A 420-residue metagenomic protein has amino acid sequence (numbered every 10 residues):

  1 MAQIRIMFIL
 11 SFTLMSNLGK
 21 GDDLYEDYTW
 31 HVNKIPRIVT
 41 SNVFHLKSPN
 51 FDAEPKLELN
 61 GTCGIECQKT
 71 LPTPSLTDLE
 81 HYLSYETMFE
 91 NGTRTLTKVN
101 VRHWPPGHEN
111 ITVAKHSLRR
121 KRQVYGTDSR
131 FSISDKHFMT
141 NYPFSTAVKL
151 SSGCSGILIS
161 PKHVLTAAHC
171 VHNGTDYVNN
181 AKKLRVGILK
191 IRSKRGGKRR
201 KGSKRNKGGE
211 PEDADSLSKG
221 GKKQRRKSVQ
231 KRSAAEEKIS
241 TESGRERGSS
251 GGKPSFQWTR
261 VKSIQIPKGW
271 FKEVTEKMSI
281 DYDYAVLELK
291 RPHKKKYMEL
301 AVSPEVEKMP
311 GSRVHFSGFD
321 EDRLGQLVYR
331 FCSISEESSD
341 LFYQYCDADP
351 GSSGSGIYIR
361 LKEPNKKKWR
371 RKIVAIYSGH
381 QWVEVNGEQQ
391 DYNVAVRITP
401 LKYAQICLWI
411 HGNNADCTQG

Functional and structural regions predicted by a protein language model:
Q3-G21: Cleavable N-terminal signal peptides of Sec/SRP-targeted secreted and luminal proteins
V43, N50-K56, C63-G64, P72-S155: N-terminal activation segment of mature serine protease catalytic domains
L118-Y142, V178-K294: Conserved catalytic-core segment of clan PA serine endopeptidases
M139-I191, E337: Catalytic histidine site
T140-P143, I157-I159, Y177-N180, G252 (+6 more regions): Extracellular/periplasmic catalytic domains that process cell-envelope and extracellular macromolecules
I157-L158, D347-Y377: Catalytic nucleophile loop of clan PA
R200-R226, R232, K294-M298, V374-G420: C-terminal cap/linker of serine protease catalytic domains
A234-S240, I280-S352, E388-I406: Chymotrypsin/trypsin-fold serine protease catalytic domain
